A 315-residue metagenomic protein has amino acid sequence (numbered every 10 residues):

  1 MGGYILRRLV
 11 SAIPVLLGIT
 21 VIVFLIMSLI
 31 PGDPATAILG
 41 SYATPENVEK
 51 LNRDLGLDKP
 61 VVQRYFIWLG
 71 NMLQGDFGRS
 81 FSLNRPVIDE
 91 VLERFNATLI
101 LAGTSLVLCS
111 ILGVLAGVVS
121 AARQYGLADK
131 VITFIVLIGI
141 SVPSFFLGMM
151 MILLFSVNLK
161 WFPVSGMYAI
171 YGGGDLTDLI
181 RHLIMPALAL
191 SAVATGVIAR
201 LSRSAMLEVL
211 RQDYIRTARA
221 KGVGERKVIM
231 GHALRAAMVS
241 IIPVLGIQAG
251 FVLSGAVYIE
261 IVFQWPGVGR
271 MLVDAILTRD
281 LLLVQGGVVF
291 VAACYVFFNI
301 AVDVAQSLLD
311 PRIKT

Functional and structural regions predicted by a protein language model:
G2-Y4, I13, E93-A128, S144 (+1 more regions): Alpha-helical transmembrane segments of integral membrane proteins, especially multi-pass inner/plasma-membrane
A12, T20, Y42, L137 (+4 more regions): Residue-level recognition of pore/gate-forming positions within transmembrane alpha-helices of multi-pass
V15-F66, L159-L179: Hydrophobic alpha-helical transmembrane segments of membrane transport/permease proteins and related membrane-embedded
I19, T36-L39, Q63, G78-F81 (+6 more regions): Short, hydrophobic secondary-structure boundary micro-motifs
V23-L29, K59, G70, F134-S165 (+1 more regions): Membrane-water interface segments at the C-terminal ends of transmembrane alpha-helices in multi-pass inner-membrane
I26, I30, I38, Y42-A43 (+11 more regions): Hydrophobic aliphatic residues
D58-V114: An internal, D/E-rich "acidic patch" concept
